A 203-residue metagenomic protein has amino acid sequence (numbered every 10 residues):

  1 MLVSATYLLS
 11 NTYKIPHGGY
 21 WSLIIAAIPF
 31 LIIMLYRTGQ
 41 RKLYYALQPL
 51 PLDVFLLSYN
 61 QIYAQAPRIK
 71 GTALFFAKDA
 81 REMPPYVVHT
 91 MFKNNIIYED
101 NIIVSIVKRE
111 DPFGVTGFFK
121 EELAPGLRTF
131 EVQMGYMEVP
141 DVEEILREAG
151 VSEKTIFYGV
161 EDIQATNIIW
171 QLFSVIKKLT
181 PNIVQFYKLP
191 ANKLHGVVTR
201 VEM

Functional and structural regions predicted by a protein language model:
M1-L23: Transmembrane helix-loop junctions at the membrane interface of multipass transporters and ion channels
T6, Y13, I25-I28, I32 (+4 more regions): Generic hydrophobic alpha-helical scaffold/packing signal
L9, L35-Q40, Y63-A66: Short, highly charged low-complexity linear segments
Y13-I15, S22-L23, I28-F30, D53-Y63: Short alpha-helical interface patches
W21-L47: Terminal amphipathic helices with adjacent charged low-complexity linkers/tails
K42-M203: Cytosolic C-terminal regulatory domains/tails of membrane transporters and channels
